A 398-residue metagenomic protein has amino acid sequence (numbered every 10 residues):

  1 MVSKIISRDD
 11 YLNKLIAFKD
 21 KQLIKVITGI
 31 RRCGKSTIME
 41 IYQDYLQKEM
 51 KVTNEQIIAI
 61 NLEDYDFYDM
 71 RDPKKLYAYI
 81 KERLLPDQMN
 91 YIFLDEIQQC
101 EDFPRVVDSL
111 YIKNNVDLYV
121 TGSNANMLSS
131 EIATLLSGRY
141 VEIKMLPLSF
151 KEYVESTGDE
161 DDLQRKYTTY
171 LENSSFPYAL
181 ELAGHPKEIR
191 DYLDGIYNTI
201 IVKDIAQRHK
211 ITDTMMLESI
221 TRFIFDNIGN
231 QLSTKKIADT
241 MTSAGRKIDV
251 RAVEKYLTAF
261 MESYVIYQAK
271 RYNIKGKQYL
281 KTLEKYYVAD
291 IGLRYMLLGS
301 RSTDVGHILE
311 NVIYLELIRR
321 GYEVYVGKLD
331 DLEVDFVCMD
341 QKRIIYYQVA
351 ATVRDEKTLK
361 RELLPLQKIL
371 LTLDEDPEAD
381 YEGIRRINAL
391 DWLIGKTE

Functional and structural regions predicted by a protein language model:
K4-Q22: Pre-Walker A adenine-sensing motif
I27: Hydrophobic anchor at the beta1->P-loop junction of P-loop NTPases
I30: P-loop (Walker A) phosphate-binding loop of NTP-binding proteins
S36: Walker A/P-loop
I58-Q88: Short glycine-rich substrate-engagement loop in P-loop NTPases that contacts/grips substrate
A125, S130-Q231, Y264: Interdomain motor-coupling "hinge/lid" segment immediately C-terminal to the ATP-binding subdomain of NTP-driven enzymes
G184-I344: Accessory nucleic acid-recognition modules appended to NTPase machines
G327, A351-L390: Catalytic cores of nucleic-acid endonucleases
